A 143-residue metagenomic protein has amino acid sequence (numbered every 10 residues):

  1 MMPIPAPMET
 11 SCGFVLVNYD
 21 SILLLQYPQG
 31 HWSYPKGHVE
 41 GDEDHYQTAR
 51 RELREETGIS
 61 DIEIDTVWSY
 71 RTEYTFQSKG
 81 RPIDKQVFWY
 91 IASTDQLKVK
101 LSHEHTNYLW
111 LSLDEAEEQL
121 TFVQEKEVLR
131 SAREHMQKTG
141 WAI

Functional and structural regions predicted by a protein language model:
M1-G13: Acidic, metal-coordinating catalytic segment for phosphate/diphosphate chemistry, firing primarily on the Nudix
T10-C12, D20, K85-F88, T106: Change "...and in nucleic-acid phosphodiester-cleaving endonucleases..." to "...and in nucleic-acid processing enzymes
N18-E55, I59: Conserved Nudix-box catalytic region and its N-terminal flanking loop in Nudix hydrolases and closely related
G30-W32, L97, A116: A short, flexible beta-alpha/helix-coil linker loop
G58-L97: Active-site segment of metal-dependent pyrophosphate-handling enzymes, primarily the Nudix hydrolase catalytic core
I91, K100-R130: NUDIX/MutT-family hydrolases
K138-I143: Acidic/histidine-enriched, glycine/proline-rich intrinsically disordered or flexible terminal extensions
